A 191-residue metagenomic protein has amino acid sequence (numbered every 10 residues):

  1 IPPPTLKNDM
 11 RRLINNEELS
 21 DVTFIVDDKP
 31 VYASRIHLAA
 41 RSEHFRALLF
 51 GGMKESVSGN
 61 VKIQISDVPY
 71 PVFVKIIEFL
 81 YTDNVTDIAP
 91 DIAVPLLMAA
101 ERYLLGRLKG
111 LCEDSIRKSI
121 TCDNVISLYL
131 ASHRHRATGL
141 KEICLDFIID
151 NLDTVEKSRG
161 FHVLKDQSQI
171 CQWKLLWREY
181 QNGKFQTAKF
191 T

Functional and structural regions predicted by a protein language model:
P2, N8-T121: Canonical BTB/POZ domain core
K7-I14, R46, F50, V74-I77 (+4 more regions): Generic detector of well-ordered alpha-helical segments enriched in charged/polar residues, highlighting helical
A89-M98, R102, L111-D114, S119-T191: BTB/POZ-protein C-terminal extensions
